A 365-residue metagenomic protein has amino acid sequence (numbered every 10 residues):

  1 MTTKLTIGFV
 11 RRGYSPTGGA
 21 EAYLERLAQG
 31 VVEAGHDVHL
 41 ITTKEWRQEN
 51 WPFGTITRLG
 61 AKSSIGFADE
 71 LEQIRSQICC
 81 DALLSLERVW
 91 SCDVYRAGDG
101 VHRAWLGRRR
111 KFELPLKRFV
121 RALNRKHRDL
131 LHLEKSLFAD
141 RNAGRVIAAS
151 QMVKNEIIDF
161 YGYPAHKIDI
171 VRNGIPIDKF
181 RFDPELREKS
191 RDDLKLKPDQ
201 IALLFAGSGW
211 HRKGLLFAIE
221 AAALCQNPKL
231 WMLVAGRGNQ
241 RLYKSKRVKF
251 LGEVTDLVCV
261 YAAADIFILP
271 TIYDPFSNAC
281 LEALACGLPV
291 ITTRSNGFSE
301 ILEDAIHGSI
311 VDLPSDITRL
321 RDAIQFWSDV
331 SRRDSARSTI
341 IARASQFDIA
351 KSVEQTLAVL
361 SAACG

Functional and structural regions predicted by a protein language model:
E21-R26, I201-L224, V234: A conserved mid-protein helix/loop that constitutes part of the nucleotide-sugar donor-binding site
L123-A149: Membrane-proximal helix-turn-helix segments that form the acceptor-binding/catalytic region of lipid-linked
M152, G174: Carbohydrate-associated surface elements
G236-V254: Nucleotide-activated donor-binding/catalytic signature segment of Leloir-type glycosyltransferases, i.e., the conserved
E253-V254, V260-A264: Short alpha-helical donor nucleotide-sugar binding micro-motif in glycosyltransferases
I272: Aromatic "clamp/platform" in nucleotide-sugar-dependent glycosyltransferases that forms part of the donor/acceptor
P289-T292, L302: Short hydrophobic beta-strand element within catalytic cores of glycosyltransferases and related nucleotide-activated
S299-Q325: Change "using UDP/GDP/dTDP sugars" to "using nucleotide sugars
